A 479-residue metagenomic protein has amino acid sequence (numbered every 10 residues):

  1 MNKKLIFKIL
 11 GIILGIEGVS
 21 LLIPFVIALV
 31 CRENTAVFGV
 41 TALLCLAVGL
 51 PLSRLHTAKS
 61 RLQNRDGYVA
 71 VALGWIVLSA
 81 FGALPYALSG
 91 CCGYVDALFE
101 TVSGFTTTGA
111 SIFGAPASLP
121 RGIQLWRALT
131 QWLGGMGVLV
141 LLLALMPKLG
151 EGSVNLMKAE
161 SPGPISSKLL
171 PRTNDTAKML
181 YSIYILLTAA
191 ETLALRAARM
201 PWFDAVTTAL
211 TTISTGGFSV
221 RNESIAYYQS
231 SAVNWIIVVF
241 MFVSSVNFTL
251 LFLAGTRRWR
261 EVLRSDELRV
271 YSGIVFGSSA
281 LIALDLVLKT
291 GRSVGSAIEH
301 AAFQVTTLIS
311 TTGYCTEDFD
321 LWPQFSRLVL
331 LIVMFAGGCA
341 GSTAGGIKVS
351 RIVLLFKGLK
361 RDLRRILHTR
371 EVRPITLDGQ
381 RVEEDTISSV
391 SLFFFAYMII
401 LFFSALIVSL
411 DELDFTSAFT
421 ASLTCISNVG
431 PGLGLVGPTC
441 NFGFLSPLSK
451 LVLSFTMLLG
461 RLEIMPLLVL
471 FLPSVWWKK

Functional and structural regions predicted by a protein language model:
M1-K479: Membrane-proximal intracellular helices of multi-pass ion channels
